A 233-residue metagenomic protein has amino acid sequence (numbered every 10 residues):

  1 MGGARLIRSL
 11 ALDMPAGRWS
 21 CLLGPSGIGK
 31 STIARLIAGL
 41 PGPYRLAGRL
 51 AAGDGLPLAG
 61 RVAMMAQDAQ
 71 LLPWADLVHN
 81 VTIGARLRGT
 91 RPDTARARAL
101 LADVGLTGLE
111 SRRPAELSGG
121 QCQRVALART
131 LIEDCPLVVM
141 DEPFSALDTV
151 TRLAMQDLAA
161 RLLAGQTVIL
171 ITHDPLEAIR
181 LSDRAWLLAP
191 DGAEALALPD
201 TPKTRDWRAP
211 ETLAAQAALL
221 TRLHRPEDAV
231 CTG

Functional and structural regions predicted by a protein language model:
A75-L87: Q-loop/switch helix immediately C-terminal to the Walker
P92-L109: Conserved ABC ATPase "signature" region
R113-L117, Q121: Conserved ABC ATPase signature
L127: Hydrophobic anchor residue at the start of the ABC signature
I132-P136: A short, proline-enriched helix->beta-strand linker immediately N-terminal to the Walker B motif in ABC-type P-loop
R152-A164: Helical segment within the ABC ATPase nucleotide-binding domain
P190-L220: Conserved beta-strand-loop-alpha-helix hinge in the C-terminal portion of ABC ATPase nucleotide-binding domains
